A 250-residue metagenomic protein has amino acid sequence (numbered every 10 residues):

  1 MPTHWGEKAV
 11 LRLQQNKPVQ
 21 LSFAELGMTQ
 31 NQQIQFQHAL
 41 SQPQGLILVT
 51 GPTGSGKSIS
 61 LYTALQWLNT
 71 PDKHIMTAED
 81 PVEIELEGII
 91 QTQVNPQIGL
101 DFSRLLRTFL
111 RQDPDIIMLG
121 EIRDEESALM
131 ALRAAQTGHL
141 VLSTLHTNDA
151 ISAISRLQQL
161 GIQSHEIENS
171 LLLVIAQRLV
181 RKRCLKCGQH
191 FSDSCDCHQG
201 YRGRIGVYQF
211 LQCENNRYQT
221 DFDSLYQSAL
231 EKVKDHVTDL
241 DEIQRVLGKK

Functional and structural regions predicted by a protein language model:
M1-K250: Short, flexible helix-loop junctions that flank or precede catalytic/ligand sites
